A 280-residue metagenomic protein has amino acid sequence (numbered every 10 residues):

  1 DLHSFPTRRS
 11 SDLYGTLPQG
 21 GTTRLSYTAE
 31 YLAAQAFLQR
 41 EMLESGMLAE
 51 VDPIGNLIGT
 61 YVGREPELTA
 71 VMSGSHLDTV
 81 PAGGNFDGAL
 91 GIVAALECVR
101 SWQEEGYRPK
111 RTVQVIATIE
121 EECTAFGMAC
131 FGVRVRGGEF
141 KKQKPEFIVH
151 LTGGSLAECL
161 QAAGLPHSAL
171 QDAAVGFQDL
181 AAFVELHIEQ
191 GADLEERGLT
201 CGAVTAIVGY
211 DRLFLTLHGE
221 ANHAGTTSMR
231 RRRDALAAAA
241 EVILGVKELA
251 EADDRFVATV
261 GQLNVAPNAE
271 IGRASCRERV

Functional and structural regions predicted by a protein language model:
D1-H3, M42: Short, exposed "boundary/linker" segments that immediately precede the start of a downstream structural module
H3-S10, E278-V280: Short, small-residue-biased leader/transition segments that mark boundaries at the very start of proteins
T16-V62: A non-catalytic alpha/beta surface segment that caps or lines the substrate-entry region of metallo-dependent hydrolase
L38, I92-W102, A239-V242, V246: Buried hydrophobic packing segments
S45, L57-L90, A95, H223: Catalytic-core environment of secreted peptidases
D52-I54, M72, R108-I119, V257-Q262: Beta-strand segments within the central parallel beta-sheet cores of soluble alpha/beta enzyme folds
T79-T152: A generic, well-ordered mixed alpha/beta core segment in the N-terminal half of proteins
E121, G127-R279: Midchain, well-structured core segments that form catalytic/ion-binding scaffolds
